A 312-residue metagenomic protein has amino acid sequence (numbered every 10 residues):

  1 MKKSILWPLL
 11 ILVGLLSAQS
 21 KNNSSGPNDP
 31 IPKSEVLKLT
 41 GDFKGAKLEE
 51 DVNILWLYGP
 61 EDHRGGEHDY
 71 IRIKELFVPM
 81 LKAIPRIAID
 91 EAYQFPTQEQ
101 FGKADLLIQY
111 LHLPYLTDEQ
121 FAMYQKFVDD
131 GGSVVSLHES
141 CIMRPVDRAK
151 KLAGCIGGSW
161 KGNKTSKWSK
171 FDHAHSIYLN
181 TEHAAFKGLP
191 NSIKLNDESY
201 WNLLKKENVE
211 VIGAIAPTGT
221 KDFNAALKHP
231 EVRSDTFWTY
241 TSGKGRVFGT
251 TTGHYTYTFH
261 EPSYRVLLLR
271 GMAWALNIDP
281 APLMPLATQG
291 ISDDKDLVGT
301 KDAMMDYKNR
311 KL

Functional and structural regions predicted by a protein language model:
K2-L9: Sec-dependent signal peptide recognition, specifically the positively charged N-region followed immediately by
L10-A18: Hydrophobic h-region of N-terminal signal peptides that target proteins for export in Gram-negative bacteria
N23-E49, P79, A83, T220-K221 (+2 more regions): Extracellular ligand-binding/catalytic regions of CAZymes and related secreted enzymes and adhesion modules
S25, W56, G66-M143: Helical hinge/lid and interdomain linker segments adjacent to catalytic or ligand-binding clefts that mediate domain
I31-T40, S166-G243: Catalytic beta-strand/loop cores that center a nucleophilic Ser/Cys/Thr and support acyl-enzyme chemistry
A46-E50, K82, E99-K103, T117-D118 (+5 more regions): Extracellular/periplasmic catalytic domains that process cell-envelope and extracellular macromolecules
D51-D62: Short beta-strand segments enriched in small/hydrophobic residues
P114-G188: A glycine-rich, often tryptophan-bearing local segment used as a flexible ligand/cofactor-contacting loop or short
